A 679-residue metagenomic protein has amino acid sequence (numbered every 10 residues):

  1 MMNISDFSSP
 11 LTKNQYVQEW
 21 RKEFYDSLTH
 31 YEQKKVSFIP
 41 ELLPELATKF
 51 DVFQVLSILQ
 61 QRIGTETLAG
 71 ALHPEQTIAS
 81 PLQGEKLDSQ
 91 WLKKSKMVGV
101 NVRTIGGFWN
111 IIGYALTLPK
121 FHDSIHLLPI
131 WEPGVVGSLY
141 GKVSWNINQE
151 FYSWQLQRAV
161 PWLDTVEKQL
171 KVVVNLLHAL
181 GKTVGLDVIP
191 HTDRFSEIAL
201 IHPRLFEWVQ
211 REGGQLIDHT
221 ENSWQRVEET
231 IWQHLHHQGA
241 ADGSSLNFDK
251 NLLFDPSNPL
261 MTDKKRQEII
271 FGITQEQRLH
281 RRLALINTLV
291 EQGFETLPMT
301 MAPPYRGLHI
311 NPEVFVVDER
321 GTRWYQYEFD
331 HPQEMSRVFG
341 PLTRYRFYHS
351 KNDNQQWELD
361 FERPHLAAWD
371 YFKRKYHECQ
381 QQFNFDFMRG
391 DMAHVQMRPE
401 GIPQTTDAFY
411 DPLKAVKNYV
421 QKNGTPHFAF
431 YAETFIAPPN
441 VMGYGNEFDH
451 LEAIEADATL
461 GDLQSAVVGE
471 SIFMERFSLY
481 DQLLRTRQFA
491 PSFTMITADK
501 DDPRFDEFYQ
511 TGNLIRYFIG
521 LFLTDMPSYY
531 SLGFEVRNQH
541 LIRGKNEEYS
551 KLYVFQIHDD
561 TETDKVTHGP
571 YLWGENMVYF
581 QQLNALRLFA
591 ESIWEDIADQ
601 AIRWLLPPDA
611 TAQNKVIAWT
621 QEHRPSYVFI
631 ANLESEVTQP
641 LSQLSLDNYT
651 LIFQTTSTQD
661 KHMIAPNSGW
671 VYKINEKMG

Functional and structural regions predicted by a protein language model:
M2-T183, H191-T192, I198, I217-D218 (+10 more regions): N-terminal structural segment of carbohydrate-active enzymes
N148, W154-Q155, D407-F428: Alpha-helix-loop-beta-strand connector modules within alpha/beta enzyme cores
Q149-F151, H202-L252, E276, L413-V420 (+1 more regions): Acidic, His- and aromatic-enriched active-site or binding-groove loops in soluble protein domains that engage sugars
L156-L163, R398-F409, F505-F508: Short, flexible/disordered intra-domain loops and linkers
I189-T192, Y376-P399: Active-site groove signature of glycoside hydrolases
P259, K264-E334, F339-D353, W357-E358 (+3 more regions): Conserved alpha/beta catalytic core and glycan-binding cleft of carbohydrate-active enzymes
F518-D609: Aromatic- and carboxylate-lined catalytic core of secreted/periplasmic carbohydrate-active enzymes
W594-L646, G679: Carbohydrate-binding surface patches
